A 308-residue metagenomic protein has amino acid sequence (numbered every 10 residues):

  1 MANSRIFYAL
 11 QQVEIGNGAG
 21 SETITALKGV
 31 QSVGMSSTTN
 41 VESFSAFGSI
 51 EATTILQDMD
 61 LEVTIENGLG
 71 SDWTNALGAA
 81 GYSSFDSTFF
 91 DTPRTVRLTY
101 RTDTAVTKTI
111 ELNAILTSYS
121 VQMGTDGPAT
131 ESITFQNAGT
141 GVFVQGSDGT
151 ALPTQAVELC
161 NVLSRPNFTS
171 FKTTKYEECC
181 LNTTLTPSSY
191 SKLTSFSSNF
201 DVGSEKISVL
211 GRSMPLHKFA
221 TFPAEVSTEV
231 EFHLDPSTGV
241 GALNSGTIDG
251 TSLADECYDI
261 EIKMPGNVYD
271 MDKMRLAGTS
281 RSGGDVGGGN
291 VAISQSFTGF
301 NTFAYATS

Functional and structural regions predicted by a protein language model:
M1-S308: Signature of extracytoplasmic/envelope-associated structural regions
